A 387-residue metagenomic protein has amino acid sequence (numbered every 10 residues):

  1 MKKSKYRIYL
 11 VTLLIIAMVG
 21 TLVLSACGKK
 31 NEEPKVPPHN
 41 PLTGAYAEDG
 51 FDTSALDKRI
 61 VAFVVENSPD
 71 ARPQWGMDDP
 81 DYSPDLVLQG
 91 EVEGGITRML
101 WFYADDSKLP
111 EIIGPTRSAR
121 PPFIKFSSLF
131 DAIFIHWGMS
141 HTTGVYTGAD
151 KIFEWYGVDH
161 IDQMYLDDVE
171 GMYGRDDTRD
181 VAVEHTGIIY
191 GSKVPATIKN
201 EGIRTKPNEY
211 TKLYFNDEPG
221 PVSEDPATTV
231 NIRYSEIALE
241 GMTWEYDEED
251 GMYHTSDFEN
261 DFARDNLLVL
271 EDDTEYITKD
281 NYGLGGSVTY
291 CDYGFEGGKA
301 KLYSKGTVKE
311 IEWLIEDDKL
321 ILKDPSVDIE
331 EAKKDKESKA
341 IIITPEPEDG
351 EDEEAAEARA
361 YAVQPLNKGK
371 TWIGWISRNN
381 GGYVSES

Functional and structural regions predicted by a protein language model:
K2-L13: Bacterial N-terminal signal peptides that target proteins for export
T12-T21: Bacterial N-terminal signal peptides
V23-A26: C-terminal motif of bacterial Sec signal peptides marking the signal peptidase cleavage site
G28-K30: Bacterial signal peptide processing site
E32-L86, E93-S387: A surface/extracellular/periplasmic glyco- and lipid-processing/surface-interacting theme
